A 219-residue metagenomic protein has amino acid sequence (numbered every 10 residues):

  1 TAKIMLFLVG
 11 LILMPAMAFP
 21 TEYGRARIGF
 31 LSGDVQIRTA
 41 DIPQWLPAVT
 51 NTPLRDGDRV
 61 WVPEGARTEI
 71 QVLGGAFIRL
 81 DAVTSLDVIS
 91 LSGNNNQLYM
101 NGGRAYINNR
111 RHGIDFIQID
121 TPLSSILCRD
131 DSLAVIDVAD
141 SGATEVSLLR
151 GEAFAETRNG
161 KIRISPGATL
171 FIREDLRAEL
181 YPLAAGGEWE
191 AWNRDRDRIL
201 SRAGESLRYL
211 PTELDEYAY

Functional and structural regions predicted by a protein language model:
T1-A2: N-terminal secretory signal peptides that target proteins for export/translocation
M5-P15: Bacterial N-terminal signal peptides
P15, L210-A218: Short, intrinsically disordered, charge-balanced linker/junction segments flanking boundaries in proteins
A18-L170, E174-R177, G186-W189, N193-P211: Flexible, surface-exposed loop/linker segments and immediately adjacent secondary-structure boundaries
